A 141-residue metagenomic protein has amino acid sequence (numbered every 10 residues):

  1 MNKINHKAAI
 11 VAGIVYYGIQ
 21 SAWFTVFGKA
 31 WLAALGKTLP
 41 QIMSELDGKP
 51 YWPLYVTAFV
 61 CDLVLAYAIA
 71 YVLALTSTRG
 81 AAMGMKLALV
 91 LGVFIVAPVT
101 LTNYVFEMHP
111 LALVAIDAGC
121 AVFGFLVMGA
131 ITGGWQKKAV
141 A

Functional and structural regions predicted by a protein language model:
M1-A141: Juxtamembrane/disordered regions of integral membrane proteins
